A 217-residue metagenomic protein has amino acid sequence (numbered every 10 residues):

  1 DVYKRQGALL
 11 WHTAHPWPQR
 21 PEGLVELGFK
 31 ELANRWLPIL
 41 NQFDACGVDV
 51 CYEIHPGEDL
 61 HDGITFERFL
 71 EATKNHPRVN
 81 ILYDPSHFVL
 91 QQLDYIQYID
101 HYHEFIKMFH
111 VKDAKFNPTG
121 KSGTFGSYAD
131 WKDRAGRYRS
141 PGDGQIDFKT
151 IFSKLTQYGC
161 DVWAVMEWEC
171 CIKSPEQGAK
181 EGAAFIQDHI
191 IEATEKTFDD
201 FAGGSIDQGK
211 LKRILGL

Functional and structural regions predicted by a protein language model:
D1-N80, E176, L215: Active-site acidic/histidine proton-transfer and metal-coordination neighborhood in alpha/beta enzyme cores
L37-P38, A45, L60-Y83, H87-L217: Histidine-acidic metal/acid-base catalytic patches
